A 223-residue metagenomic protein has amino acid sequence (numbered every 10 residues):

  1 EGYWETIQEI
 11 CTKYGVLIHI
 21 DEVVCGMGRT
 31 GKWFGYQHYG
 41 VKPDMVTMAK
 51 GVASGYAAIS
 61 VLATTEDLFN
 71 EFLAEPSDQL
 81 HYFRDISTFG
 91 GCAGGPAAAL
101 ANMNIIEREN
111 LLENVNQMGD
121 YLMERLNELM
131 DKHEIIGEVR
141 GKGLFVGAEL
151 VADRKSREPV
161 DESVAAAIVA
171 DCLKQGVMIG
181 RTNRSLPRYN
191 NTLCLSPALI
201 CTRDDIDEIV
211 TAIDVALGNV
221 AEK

Functional and structural regions predicted by a protein language model:
E1-K223: Conserved N-terminal phosphate-binding loop of PLP-dependent enzymes in the Aspartate aminotransferase
